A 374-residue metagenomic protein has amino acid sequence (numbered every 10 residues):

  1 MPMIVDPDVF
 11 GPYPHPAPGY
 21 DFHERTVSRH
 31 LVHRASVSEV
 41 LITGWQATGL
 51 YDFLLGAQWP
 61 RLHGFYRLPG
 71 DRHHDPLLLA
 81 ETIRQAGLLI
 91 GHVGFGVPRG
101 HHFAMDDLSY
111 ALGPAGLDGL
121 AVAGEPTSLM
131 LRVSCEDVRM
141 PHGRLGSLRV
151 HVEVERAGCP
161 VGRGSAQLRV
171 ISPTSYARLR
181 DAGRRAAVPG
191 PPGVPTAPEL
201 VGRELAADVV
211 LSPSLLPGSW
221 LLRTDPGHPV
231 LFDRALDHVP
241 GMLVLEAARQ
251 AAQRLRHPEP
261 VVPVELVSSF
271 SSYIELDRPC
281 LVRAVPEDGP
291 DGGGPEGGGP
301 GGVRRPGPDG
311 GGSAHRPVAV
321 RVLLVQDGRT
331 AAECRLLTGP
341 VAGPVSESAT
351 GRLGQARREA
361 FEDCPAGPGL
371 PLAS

Functional and structural regions predicted by a protein language model:
M1-D71, A166-L231, G307, V345-S374: Non-catalytic linker/capping segments at the edges of enzyme domains
L50-L54, S128-M130, R163, P217-S219 (+2 more regions): Intrinsic-disorder/low-complexity, polar/charged segments enriched in Ser/Thr/Lys/Arg/Asp/Glu/Gln
L55-R61, R99-A111: A short glycine/small-residue-enriched secondary-structure motif
H74-H102, V239-V261: Active-site helix/loop of acyl-thioester processing domains in fatty-acid/polyketide metabolism, spanning hotdog-fold
L108-A157, P263-T330: Hydrophobic beta-sheet segments that form the core/acyl-binding groove of ACP/CoA-dependent acyl-chain-processing
H142-G183: Loop-centered beta-sheet repeat module
D208-L281, R316, R321-L323: Acidic/His-leaning functional-site neighborhoods
G312-P340, E347-S374: Sequence termini and other peripheral, non-core segments
